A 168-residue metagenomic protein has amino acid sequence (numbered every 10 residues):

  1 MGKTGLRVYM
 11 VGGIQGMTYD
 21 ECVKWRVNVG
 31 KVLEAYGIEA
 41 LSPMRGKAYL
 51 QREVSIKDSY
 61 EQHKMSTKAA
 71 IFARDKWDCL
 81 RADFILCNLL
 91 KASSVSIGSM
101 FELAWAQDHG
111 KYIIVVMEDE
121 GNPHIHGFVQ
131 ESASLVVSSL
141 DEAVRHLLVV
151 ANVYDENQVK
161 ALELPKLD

Functional and structural regions predicted by a protein language model:
M1-D168: Conserved catalytic or regulatory cores that recognize and/or transform ribose-phosphate-containing ligands
